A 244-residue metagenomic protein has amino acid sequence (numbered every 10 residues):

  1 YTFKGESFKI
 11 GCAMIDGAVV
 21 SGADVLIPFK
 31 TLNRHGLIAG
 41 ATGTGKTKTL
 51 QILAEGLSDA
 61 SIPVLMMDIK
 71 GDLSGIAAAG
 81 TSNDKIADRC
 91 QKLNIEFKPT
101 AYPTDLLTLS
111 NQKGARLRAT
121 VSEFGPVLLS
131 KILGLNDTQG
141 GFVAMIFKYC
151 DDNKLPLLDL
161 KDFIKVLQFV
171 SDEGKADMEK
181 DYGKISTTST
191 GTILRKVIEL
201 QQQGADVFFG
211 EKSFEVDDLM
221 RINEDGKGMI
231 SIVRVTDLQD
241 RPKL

Functional and structural regions predicted by a protein language model:
Y1-A41, K48-A60, V64-L65, K70-L93 (+2 more regions): Basic- and hydrophobic-enriched, low-structure N-terminal and domain-boundary segments that flank ATP-binding catalytic
T31-N33, T44, Q112-K113, Q239: Residues that cap or initiate secondary-structure elements
A39-T47, D237-L244: Alpha-helix N-cap/helix-initiation motif
E55-G56, I62-P63, G71-L244: P-loop NTPase motor domains
